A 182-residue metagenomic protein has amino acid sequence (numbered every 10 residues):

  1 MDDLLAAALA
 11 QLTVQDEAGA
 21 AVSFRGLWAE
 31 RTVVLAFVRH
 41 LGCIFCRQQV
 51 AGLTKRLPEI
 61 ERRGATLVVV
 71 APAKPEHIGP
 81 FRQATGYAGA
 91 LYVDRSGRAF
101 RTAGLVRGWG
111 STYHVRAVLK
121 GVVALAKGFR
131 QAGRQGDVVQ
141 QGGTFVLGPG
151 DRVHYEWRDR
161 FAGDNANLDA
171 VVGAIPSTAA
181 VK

Functional and structural regions predicted by a protein language model:
M1-K182: Chalcogenol-based redox active-site neighborhoods
